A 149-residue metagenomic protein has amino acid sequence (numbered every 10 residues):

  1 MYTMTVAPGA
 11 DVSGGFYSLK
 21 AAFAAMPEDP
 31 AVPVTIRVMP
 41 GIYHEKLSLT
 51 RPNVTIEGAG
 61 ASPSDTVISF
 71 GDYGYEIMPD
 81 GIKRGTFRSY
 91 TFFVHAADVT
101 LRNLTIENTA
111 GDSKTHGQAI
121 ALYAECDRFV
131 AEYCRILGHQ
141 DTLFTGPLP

Functional and structural regions predicted by a protein language model:
M1-P8: Short aromatic-glycine-(Arg/Gly/Cys) micro-motifs in beta-strand/loop hairpins
T3, P33-T35, P40, K46 (+8 more regions): Detector for repetitive beta-architecture
P8-V12, V54-G117: Right-handed parallel beta-helix/beta-spiral solenoid domain characteristic of secreted/periplasmic
A10-F23, P30-T55, A59-T66: N-terminal extracellular ligand-recognition/capping segment immediately after the signal peptide
M26-D29, N108: Generic recognition of well-structured, leucine-rich alpha-helical segments and adjacent helix-turn regions within
K46-S48, T66, M78, G111 (+2 more regions): Short acidic, gly/pro-rich beta-turn/loop elements at beta-sheet edges and active-site/ligand-binding grooves
L49-R51, F70, A124, T145: Generic structural "secondary-structure junction" signal
F92-P149: Right-handed parallel beta-helix
